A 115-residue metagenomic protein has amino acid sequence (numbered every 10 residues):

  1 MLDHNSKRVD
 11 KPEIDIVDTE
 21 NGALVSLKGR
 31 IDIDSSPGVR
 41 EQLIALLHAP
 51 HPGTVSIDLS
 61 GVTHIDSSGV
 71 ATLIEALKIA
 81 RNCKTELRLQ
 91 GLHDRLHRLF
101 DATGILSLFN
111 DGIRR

Functional and structural regions predicted by a protein language model:
M1-H64, E75-R115: STAS-like cytosolic regulatory interaction modules
